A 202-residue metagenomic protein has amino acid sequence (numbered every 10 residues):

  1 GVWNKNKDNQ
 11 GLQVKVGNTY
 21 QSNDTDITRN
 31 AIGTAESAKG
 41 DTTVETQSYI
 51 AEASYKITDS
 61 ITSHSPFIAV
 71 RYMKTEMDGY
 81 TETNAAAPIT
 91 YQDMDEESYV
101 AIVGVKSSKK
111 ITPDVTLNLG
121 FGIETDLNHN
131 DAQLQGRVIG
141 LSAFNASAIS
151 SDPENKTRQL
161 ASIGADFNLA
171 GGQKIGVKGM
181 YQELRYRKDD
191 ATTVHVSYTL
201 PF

Functional and structural regions predicted by a protein language model:
G1-F202: Membrane translocator/pore-forming domains, dominated by Gram-negative outer-membrane beta-barrels
